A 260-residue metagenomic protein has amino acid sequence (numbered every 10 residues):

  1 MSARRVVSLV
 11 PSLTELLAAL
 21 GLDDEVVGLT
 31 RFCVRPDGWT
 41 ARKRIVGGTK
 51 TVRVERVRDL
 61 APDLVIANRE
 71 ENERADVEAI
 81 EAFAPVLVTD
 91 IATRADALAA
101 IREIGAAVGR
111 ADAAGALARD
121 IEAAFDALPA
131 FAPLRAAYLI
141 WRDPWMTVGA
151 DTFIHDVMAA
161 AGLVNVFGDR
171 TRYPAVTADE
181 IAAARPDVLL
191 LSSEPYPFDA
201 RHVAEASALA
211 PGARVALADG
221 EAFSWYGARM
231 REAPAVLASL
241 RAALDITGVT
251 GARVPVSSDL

Functional and structural regions predicted by a protein language model:
M1-L260: N-terminal ligand-binding lobe of clamshell/alpha-beta domains
